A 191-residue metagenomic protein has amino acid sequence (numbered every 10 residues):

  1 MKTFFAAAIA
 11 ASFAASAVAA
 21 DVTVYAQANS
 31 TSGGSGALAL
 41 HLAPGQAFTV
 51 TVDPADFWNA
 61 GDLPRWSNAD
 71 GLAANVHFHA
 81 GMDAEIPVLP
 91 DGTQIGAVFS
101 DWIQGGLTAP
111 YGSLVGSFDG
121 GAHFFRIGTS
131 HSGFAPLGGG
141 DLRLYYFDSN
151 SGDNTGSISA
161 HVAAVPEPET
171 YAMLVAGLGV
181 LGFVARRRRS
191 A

Functional and structural regions predicted by a protein language model:
M1-A7: Sec-dependent signal peptide recognition, specifically the positively charged N-region followed immediately by
I9-A14: Hydrophobic alpha-helical targeting segments used for export or membrane insertion
A15-A19: Sec/Tat signal peptide C-region and signal peptidase I cleavage site
A20-A164: Acidic, Ser/Thr/Pro
E167-R186: A short, hydrophobic C-terminal helix/tail in secreted or cell-surface proteins
R188-A191: Short, charged juxtamembrane terminal tails flanking transmembrane helices
